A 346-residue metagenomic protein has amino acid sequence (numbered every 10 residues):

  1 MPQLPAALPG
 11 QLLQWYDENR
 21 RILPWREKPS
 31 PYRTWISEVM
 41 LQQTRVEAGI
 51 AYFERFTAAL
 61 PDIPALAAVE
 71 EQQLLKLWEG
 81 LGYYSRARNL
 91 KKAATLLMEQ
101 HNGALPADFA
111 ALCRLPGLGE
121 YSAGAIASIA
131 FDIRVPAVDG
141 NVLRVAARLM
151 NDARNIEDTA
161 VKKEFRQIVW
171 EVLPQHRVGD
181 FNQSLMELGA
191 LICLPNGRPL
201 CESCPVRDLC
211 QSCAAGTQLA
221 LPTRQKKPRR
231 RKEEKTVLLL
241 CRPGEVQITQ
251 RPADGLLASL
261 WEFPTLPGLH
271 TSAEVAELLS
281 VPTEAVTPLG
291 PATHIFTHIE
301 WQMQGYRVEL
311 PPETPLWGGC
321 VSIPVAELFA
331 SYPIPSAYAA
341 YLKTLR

Functional and structural regions predicted by a protein language model:
M1-R21, E27, A190-R346: Intrinsically disordered, low-complexity, charged terminal extensions of DNA damage-control enzymes
P2-L4, P9-E202, V206-A215, L219: Catalytic cores of DNA base-excision repair glycosylases
